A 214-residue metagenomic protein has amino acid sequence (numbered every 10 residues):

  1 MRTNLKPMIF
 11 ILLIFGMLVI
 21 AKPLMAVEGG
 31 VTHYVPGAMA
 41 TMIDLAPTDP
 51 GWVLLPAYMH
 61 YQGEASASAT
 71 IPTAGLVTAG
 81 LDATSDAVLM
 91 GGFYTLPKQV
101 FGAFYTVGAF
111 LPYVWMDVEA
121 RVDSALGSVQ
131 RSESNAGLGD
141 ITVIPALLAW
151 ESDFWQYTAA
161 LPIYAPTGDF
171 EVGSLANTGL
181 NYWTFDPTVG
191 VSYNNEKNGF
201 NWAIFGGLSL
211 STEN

Functional and structural regions predicted by a protein language model:
M1-I11: Bacterial N-terminal signal peptides that target proteins for export
F10-V19: Bacterial N-terminal signal peptides
I20-A26: Sec/Tat signal peptide C-region and signal peptidase I cleavage site
V27-G29, I43-G51, G63, L96-Y105 (+2 more regions): Short loop/turn motifs that connect adjacent beta-strands in outer-membrane beta-barrel proteins
E28-H33, Q62-A87, V122-S134, L175: Surface-exposed strand-loop-strand hairpins of Gram-negative outer-membrane beta-barrel proteins
H33-Y58, Q62, S66-P72: Core of compact, soluble alpha-helical bundle domains
V53, S85, L89-F93, T142-I144 (+1 more regions): Membrane-embedded beta-strand positions in outer-membrane beta-barrel channels/transporters
A103-T106, P112-N214: Outer-membrane pore/translocation modules
